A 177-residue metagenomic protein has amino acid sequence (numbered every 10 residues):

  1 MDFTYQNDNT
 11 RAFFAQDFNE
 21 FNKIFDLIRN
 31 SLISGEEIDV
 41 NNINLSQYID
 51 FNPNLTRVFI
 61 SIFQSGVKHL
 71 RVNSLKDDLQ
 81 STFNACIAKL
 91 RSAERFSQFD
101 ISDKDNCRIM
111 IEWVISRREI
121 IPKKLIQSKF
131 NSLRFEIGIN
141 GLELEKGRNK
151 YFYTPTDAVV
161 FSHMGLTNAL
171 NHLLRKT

Functional and structural regions predicted by a protein language model:
D2-T177: Basic nucleic-acid-binding interfaces
